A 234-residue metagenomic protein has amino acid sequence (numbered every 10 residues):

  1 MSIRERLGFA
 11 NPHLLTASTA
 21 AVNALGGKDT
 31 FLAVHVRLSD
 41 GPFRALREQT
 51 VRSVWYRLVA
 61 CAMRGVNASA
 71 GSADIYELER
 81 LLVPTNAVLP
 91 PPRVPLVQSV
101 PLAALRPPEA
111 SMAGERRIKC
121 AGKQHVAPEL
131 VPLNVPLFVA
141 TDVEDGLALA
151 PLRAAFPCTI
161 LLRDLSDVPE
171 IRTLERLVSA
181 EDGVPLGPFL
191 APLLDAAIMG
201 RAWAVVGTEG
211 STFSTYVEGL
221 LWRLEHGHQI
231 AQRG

Functional and structural regions predicted by a protein language model:
M1-R176, A180: Core catalytic architecture of nucleotide-activated donor-dependent transferases building glycoconjugates
R153, S166-F189, L193-E209: Long, positively charged, glycine-interspersed low-complexity recognition regions
L190-G234: A donor-sugar binding/catalytic signature common to diverse glycosyltransferases and related nucleotide-sugar
